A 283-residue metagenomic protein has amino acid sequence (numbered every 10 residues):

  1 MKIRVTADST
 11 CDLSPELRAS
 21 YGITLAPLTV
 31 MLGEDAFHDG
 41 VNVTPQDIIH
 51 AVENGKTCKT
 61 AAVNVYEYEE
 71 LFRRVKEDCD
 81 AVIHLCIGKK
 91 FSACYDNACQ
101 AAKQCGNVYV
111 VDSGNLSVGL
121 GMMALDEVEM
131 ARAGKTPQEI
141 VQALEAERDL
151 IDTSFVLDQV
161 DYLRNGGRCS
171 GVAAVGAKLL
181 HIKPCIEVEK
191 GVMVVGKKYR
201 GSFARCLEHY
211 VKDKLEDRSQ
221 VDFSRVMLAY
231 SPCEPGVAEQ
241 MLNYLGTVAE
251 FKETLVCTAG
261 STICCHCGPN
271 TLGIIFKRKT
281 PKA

Functional and structural regions predicted by a protein language model:
M1-V5, D80: Short active-site oxyanion
R4, T10-T24, T29-M31, D35 (+2 more regions): Mixed-charge interfacial surface used for oligomerization/domain docking and macromolecular partner engagement
A36-Q104: Class I S-adenosyl-L-methionine
